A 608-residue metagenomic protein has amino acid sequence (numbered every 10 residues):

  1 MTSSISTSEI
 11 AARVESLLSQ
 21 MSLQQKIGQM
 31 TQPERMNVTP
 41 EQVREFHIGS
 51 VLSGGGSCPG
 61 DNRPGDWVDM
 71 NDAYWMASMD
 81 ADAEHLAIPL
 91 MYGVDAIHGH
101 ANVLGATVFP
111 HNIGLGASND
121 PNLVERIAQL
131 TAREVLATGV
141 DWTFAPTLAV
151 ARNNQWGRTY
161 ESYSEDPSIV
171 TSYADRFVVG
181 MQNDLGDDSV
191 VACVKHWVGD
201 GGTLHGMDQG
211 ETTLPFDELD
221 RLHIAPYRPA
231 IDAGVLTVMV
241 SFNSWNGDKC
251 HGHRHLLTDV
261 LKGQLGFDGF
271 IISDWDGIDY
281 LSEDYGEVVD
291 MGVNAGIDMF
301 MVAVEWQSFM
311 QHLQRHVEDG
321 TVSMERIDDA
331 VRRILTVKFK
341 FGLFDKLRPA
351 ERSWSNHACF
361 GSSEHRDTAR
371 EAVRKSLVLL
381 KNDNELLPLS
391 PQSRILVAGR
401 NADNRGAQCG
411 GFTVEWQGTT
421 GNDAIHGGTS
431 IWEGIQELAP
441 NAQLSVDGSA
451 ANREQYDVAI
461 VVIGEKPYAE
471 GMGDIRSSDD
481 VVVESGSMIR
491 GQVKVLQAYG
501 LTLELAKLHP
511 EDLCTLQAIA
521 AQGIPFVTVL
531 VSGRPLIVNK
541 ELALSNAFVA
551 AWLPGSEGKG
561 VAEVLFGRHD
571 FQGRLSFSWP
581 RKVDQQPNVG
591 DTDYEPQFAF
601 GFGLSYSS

Functional and structural regions predicted by a protein language model:
M1-S608: Glycoside hydrolase catalytic-domain context in secreted enzymes
